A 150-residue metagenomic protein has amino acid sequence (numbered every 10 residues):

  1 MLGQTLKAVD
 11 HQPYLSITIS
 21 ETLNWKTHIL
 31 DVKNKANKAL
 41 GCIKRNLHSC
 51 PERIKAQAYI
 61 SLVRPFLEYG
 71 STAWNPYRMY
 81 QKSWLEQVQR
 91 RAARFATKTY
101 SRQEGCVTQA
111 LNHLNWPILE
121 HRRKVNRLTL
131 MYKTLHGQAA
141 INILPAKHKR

Functional and structural regions predicted by a protein language model:
M1-R150: Hydrophobic/basic alpha-helical segments
